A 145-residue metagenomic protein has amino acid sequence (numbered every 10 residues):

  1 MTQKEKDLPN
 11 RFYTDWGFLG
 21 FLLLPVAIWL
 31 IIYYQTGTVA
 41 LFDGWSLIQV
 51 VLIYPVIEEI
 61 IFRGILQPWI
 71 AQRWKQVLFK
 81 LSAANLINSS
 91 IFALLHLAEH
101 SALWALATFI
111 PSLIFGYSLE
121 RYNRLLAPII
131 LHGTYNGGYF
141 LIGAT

Functional and structural regions predicted by a protein language model:
M1-Y13, T38, W69-R73, N123: Membrane-helix interface linkers and caps
K6-F21, F79-K80: N-terminal membrane topogenic signal
L22-Y33, W45-T145: Transmembrane helix-loop-helix hairpins at the membrane interface of multi-pass integral membrane proteins
T38-G44: Membrane-helix interface and helix-disruption motif detector
